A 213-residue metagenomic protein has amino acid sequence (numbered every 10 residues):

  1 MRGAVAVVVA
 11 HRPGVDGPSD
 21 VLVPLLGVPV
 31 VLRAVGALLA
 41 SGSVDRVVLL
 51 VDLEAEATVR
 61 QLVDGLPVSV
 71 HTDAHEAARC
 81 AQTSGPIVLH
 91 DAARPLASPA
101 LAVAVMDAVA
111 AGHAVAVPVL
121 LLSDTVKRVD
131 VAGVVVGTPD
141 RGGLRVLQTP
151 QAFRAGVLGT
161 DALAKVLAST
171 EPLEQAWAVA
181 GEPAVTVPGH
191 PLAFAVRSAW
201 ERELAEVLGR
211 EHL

Functional and structural regions predicted by a protein language model:
M1, P18, V31, V70 (+4 more regions): N-terminal membrane-targeting/anchoring modules of bacterial envelope and secretion proteins
M1-A57: N-terminal glycine-rich phosphate-binding loop and ensuing alpha1 helix
M1-H11, G36-S41, E174, P191-A193 (+1 more regions): SAM-dependent methyltransferases
R12-G14, E54-A55, A92-P95, L122-S123: Short glycine-rich anion-binding loops that position phosphate/pyrophosphate groups of nucleotides and phosphorylated
V23, G137, Q151, F194-A195: Residues that recognize and position ribonucleotide moieties
V31, H90-D91, L121, R154 (+1 more regions): Residue-level signal for inorganic ion chemistry
D45, L96-P188: Conserved core of the sugar-phosphate nucleotidyltransferase
E54-L89: Short phosphate-binding loop-to-helix
